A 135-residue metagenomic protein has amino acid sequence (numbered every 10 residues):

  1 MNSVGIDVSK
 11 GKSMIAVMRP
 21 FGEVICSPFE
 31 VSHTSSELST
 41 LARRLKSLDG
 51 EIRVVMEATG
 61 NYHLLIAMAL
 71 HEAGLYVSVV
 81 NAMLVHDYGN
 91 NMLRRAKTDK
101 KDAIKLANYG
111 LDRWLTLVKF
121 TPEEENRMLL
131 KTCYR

Functional and structural regions predicted by a protein language model:
M1-R135: Phosphate- and other anionic-substrate recognition elements at nucleic-acid/protein interfaces
